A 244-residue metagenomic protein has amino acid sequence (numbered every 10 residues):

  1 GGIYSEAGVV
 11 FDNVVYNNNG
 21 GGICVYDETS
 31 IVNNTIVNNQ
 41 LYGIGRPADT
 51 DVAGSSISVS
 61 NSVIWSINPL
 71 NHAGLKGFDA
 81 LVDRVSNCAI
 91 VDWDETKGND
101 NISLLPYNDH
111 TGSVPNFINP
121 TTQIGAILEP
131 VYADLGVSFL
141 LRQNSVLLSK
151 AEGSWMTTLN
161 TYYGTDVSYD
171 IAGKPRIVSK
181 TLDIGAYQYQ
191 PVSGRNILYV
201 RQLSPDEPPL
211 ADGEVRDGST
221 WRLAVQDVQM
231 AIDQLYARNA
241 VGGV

Functional and structural regions predicted by a protein language model:
G1-N144, T157: Predominantly extracellular beta-rich ligand-binding scaffolds that present long acidic/polar faces for carbohydrate
D27, G54-S55, G194-N196, A240-V244: Short coil/turn segments at beta-strand junctions that form active-site/ligand-binding loops
S56-S58, S86, S168, Q188 (+1 more regions): Ser/Thr- (and often Asn-) enriched beta-sheet segments in non-cytosolic proteins
T122-A133, T157-V167, P205-R222: Surface-exposed intrinsically disordered loops and tails
V137-L182: Active-site and glycan-interaction determinants of carbohydrate-active enzymes
A172, S204-V244: Acidic Gly/Asp/Thr-rich repetitive segments characteristic of extracellular carbohydrate-active and adhesion proteins
K180-V192: Short, surface-exposed, low-complexity cationic segments
V192-E207: Boundary/junction segments of secreted and surface-exposed precursor proteins
